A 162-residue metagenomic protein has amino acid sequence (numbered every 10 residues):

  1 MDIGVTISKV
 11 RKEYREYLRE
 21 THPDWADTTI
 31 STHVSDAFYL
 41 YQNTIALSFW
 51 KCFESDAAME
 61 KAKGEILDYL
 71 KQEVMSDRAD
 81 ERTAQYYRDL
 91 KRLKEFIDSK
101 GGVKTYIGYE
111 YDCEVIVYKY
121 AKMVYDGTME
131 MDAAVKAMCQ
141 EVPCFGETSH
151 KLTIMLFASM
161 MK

Functional and structural regions predicted by a protein language model:
M1, M161-K162: Short intrinsically disordered terminal tails
D2-T29, H33, V117, A121: Short terminal alpha-helical segments
S8-R11, M59-I66, G127-M131: Short amphipathic alpha-helical heptad-repeat segments
Y17, A134-P143: DNA-recognition alpha helix
P23-K100, T148-A158: Non-catalytic DNA-binding core/recognition domains of DNA-processing enzymes
Y39-Q42, K122, Q140: Extended, non-membrane alpha-helical segments enriched in charged/polar residues
I97-E110: Short, charged hinge/linker segments at domain and secondary-structure junctions
D112-M129: Short, amphipathic alpha-helical "recognition" segments used to contact nucleic acids or chromatin
